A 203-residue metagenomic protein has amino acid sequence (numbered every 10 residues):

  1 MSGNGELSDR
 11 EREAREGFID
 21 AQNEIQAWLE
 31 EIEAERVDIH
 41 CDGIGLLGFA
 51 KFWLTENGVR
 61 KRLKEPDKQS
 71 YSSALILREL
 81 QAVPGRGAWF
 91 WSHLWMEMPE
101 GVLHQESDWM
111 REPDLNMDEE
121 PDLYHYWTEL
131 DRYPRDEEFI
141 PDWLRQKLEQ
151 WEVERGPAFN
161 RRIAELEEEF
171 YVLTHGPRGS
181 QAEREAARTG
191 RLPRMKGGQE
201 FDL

Functional and structural regions predicted by a protein language model:
M1-R60: N-terminal "first-domain core" detector
G3, E13-D20, E24-W28, W95 (+4 more regions): Extracellular/secretory-pathway and virion-surface proteins
D9-E16, D20, E65-S72, D131-R135 (+2 more regions): Alpha-helix boundary/N-cap detector
V37-I39, A74, S92-L94: Short, structured motif recognition centered on aromatic/hydrophobic residues
C41-Y71, G87, H104-D118: Extended intrinsically disordered, low-complexity coil regions enriched in Ser, Thr, Gly, Ala and often Pro
Q69-G85: Short linear interaction motifs
P84-D108: Elongated alpha-helical scaffolds
G101-L203: Acidic, proline/glycine-rich low-complexity IDRs
